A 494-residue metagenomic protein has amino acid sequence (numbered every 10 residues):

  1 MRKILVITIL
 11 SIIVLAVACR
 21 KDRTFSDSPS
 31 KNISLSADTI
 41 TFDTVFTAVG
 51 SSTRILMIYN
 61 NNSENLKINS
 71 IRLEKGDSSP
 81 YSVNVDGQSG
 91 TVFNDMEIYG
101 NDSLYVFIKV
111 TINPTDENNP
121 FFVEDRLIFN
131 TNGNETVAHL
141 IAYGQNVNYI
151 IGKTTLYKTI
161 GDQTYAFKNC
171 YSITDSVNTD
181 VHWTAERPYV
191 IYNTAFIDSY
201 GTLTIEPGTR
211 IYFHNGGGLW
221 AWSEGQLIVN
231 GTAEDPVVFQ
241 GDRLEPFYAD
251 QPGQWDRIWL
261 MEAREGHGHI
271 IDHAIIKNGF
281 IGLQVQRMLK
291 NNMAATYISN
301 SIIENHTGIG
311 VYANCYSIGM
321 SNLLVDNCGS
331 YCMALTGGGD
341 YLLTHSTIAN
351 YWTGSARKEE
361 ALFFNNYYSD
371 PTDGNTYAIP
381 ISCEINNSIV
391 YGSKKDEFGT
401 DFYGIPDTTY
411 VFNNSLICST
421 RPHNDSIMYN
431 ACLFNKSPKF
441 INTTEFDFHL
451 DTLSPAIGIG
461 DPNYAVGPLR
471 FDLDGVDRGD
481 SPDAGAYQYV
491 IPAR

Functional and structural regions predicted by a protein language model:
I4-I13: Sec-dependent N-terminal signal peptides
L15-A18: C-terminal motif of bacterial Sec signal peptides marking the signal peptidase cleavage site
R20-T24, I33-T44, F93-S103, F107-F446 (+2 more regions): Beta-strand/loop edge motif enriched in small/polar residues
D27-G50, I55, D77-S79: Post-signal peptide N-terminal segment of mature Sec-exported envelope proteins
S51-T53, S63-I68: Short acidic/proline- and small/hydrophobic-mixed sequence motifs that coincide with surface turns and coil-to-beta
I58-N62: Asparagine-centered strand-capping/turn motif at beta-strand->loop junctions
E74-V92: Short, solvent-exposed loop/linker segments at beta-strand-coil boundaries, enriched for Pro/Gly and Ser/Thr
F107, G479-S481: Short linear motifs in exposed loops
